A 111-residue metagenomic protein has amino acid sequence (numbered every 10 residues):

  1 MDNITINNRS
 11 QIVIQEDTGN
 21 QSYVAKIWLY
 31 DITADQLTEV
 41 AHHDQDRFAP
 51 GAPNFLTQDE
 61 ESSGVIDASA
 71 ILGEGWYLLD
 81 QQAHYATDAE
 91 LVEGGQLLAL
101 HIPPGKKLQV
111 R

Functional and structural regions predicted by a protein language model:
M1-R111: Sequence/structural signature of beta-propeller domains
